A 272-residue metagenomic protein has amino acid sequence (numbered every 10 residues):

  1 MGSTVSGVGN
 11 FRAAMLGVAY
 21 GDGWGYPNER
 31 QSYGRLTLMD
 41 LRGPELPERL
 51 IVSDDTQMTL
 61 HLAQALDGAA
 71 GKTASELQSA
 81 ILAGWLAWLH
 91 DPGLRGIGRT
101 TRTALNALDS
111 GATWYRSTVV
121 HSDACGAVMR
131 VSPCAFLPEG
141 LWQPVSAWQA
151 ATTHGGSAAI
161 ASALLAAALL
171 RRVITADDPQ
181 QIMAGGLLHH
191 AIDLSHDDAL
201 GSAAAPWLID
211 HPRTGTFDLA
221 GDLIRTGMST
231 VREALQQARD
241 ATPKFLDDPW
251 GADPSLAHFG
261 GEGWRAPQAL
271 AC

Functional and structural regions predicted by a protein language model:
M1-C272: Structured, active/binding-site neighborhoods that engage oxygen-rich ligands
